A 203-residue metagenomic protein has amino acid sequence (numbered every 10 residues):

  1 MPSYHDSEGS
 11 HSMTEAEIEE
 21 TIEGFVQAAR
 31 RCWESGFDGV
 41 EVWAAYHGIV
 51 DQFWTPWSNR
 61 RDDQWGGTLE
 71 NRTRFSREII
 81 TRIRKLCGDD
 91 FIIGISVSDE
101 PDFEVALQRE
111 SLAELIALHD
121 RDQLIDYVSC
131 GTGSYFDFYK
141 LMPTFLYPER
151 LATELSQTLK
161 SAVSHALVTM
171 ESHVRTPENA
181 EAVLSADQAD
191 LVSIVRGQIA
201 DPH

Functional and structural regions predicted by a protein language model:
M1-H203: Flavin-dependent oxidoreductase catalytic cores
